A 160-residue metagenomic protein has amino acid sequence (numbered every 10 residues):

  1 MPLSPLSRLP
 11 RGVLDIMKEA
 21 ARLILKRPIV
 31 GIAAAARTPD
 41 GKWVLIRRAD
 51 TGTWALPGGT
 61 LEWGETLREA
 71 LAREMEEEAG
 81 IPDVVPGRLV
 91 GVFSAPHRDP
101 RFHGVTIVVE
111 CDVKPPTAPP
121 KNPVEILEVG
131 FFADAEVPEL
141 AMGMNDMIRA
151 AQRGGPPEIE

Functional and structural regions predicted by a protein language model:
M1-A33: Acidic, metal-coordinating catalytic segment for phosphate/diphosphate chemistry, firing primarily on the Nudix
P2, G52-T53, P123-E160: Nudix hydrolase/Nudix homology domain
V30-I32, G41, V105-I107, L127: Change "...and in nucleic-acid phosphodiester-cleaving endonucleases..." to "...and in nucleic-acid processing enzymes
A36, V108-D112, G130-F131: Short, well-ordered beta-strand micro-motif
T38-I81: Conserved Nudix-box catalytic region and its N-terminal flanking loop in Nudix hydrolases and closely related
I81-G91: A short coil-to-beta-strand element that immediately follows conserved catalytic motifs
S94-A118, A151: Active-site-adjacent beta-strand/loop module that shapes the phosphate/pyrophosphate-binding cleft
